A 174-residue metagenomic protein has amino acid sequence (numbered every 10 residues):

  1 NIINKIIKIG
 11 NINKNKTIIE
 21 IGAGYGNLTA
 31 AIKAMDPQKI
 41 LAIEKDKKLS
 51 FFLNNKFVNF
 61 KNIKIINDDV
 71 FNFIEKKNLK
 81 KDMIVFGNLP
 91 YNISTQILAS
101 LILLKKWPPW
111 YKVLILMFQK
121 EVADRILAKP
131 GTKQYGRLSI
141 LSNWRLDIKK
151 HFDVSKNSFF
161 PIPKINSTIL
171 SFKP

Functional and structural regions predicted by a protein language model:
N1-P174: Catalytic cores of RNA-modifying enzymes
